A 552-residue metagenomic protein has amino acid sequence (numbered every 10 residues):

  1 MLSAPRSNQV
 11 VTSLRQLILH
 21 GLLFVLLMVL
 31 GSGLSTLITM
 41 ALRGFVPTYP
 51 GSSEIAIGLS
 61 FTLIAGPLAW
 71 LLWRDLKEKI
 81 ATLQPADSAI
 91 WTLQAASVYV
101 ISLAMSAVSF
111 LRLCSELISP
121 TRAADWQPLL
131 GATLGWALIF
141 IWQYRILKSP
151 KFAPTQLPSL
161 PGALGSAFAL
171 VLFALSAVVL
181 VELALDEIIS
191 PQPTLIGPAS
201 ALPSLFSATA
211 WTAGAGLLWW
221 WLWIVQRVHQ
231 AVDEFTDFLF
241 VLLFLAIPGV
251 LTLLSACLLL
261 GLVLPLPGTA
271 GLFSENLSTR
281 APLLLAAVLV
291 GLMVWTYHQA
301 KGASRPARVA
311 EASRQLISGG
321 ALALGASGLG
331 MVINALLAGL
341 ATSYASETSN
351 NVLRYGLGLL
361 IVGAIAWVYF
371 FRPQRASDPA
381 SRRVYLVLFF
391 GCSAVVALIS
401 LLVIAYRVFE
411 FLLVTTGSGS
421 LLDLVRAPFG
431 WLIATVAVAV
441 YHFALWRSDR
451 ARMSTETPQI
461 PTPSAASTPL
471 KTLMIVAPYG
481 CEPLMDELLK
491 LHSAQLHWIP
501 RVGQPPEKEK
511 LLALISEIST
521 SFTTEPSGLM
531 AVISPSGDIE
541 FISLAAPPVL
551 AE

Functional and structural regions predicted by a protein language model:
M1-S400, A405-Y406, L412-Y479, L484-M485 (+3 more regions): Hydrophobic/aromatic interaction determinants used to assemble and anchor large protein complexes
E507-K510: Short, solvent-exposed polar/charged micro-motifs at secondary-structure junctions
